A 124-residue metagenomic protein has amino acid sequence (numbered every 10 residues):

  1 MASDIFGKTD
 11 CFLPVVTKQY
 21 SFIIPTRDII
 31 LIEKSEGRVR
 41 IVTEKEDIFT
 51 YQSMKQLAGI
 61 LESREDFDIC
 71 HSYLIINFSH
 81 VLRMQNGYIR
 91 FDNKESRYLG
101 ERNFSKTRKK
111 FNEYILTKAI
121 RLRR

Functional and structural regions predicted by a protein language model:
A2-R124: Basic, polyanion-interacting recognition surfaces, primarily in bacterial LytTR/OmpR-type DNA-binding effector domains
